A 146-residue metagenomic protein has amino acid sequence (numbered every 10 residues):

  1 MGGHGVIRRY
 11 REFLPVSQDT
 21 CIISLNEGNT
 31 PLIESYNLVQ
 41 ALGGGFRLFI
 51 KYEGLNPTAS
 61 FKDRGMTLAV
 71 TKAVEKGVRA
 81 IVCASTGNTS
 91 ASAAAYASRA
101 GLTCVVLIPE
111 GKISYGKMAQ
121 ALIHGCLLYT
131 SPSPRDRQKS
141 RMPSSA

Functional and structural regions predicted by a protein language model:
M1-S131, R135: PLP-dependent amino-acid enzyme catalytic core
P134-D136, S140-A146: Positively charged, low-complexity/disordered segments
